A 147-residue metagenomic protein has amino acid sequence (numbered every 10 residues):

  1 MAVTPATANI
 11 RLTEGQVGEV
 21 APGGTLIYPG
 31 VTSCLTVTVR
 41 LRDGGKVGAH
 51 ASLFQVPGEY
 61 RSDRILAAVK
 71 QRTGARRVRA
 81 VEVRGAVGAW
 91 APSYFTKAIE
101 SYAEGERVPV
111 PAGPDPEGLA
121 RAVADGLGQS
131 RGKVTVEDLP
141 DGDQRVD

Functional and structural regions predicted by a protein language model:
M1-D147: Active-site microenvironment for binding and transforming phosphate-containing groups
